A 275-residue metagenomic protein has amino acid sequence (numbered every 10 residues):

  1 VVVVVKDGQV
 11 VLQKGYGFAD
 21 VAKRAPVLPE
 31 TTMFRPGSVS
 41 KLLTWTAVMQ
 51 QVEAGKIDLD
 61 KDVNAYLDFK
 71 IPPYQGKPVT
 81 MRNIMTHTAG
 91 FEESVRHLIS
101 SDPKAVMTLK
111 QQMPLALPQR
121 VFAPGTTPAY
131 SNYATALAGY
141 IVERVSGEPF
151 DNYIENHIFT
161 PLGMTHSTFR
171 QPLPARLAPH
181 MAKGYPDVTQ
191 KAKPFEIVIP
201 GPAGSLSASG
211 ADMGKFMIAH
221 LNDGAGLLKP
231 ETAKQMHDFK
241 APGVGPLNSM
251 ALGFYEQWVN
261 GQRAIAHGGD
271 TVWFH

Functional and structural regions predicted by a protein language model:
V1-F34, K56-D58, L115-P118, Q190: Short, conserved catalytic-motif segment at the N-terminal edge
V4-K6, L67, Q171-L173: A general secondary-structure junction signal
G8, F34-D60, T135-E143, M213: Active-site SXXK
Y16, D20, P73-W273: Short, surface-exposed loop or secondary-structure junction motifs that flank catalytic or metal-binding residues
P26-L28, A47, F195-E196: Short hydrophobic/aromatic segments of transmembrane alpha-helices and their interfaces
M33, D62, P78-R82: Alpha-helical scaffolds flanking conserved acidic
A47-V52, L67, M85-E92: Generic hydrophobic/packing signal
L59-Y74, L162: Short, glycine/proline-biased beta-turn/loop segments that scaffold the active-site neighborhood
